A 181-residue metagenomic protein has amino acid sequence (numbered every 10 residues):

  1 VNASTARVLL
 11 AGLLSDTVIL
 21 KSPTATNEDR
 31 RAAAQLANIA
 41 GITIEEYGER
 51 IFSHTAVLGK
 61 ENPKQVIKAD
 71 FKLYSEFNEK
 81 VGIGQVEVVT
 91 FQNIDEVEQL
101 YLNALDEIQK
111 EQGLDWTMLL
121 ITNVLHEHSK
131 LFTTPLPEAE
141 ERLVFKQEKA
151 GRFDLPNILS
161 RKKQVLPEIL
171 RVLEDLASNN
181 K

Functional and structural regions predicted by a protein language model:
V1-A32: Short alpha-helices
A32-K181: C-terminal accessory domains and tails appended to enzymatic cores
